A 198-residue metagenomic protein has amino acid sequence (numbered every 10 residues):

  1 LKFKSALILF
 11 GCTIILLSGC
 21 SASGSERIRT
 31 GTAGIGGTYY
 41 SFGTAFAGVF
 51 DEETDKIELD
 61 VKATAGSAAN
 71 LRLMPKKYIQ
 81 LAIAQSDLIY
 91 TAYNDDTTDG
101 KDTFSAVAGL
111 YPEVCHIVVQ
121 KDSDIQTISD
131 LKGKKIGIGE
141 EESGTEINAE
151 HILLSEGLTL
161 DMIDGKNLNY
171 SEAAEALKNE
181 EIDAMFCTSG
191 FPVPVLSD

Functional and structural regions predicted by a protein language model:
L1-F10: Bacterial N-terminal signal peptides that target proteins for export
L16-G19: C-terminal motif of bacterial Sec signal peptides marking the signal peptidase cleavage site
S21-S23: Bacterial signal peptide processing site
S25-E53, I57, P112-N179: Bilobed "Venus flytrap"/periplasmic-binding protein-like clamshell domains and structurally analogous long
D60, Q80-A84, H116-V118, G137-G139 (+1 more regions): Structural recognition of the beta-strand scaffold that forms the well-ordered cores of secreted hydrolase catalytic
S86-L88, D96-T97, S123, L160-D198: Pocket-lining segment of extracytoplasmic ligand-binding domains
G100-L110: A structural signal for short loop-to-beta-strand junctions that line the ligand-binding cleft of periplasmic/secreted
